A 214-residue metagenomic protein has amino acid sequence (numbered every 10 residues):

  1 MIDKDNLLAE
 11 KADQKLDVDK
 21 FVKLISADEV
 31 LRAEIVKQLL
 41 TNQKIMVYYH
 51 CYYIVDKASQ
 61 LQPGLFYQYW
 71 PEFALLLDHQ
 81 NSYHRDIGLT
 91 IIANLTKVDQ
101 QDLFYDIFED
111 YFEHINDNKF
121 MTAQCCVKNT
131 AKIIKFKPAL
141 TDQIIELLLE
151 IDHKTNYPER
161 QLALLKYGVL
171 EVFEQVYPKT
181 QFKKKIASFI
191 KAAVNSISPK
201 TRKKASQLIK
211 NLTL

Functional and structural regions predicted by a protein language model:
M1-L214: Alpha-helical scaffold domains
